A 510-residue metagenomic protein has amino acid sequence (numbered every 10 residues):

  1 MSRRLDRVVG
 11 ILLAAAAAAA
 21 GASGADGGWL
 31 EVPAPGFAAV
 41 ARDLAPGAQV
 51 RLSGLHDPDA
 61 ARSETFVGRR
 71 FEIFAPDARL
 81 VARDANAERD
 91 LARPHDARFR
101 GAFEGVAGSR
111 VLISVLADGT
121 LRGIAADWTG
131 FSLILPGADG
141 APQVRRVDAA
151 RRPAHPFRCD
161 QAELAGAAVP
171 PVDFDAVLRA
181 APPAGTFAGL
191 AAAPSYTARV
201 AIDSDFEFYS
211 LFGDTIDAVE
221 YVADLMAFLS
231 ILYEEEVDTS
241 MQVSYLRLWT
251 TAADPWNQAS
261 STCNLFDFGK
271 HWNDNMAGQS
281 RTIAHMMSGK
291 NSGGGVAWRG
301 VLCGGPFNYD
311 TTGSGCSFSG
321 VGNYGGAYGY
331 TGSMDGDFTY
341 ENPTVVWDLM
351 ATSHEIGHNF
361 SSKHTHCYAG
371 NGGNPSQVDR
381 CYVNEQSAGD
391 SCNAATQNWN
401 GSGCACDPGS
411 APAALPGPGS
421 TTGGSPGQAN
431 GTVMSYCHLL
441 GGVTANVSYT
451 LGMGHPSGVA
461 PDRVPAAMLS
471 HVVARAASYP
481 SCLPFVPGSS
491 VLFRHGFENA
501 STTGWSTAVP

Functional and structural regions predicted by a protein language model:
M1-V9: Bacterial N-terminal signal peptides that target proteins for export
V9-A18: Bacterial N-terminal signal peptides
A22-G137: N-terminal prosegments of processed precursors
A25-A41, V144-G320: Fold-level signature of zinc-dependent metallopeptidase catalytic domains
S244-D267, V296, G305-T450: The catalytic-center signature of Zn2+-dependent metalloproteases
M350, G454-S490: A recurrent domain-boundary module in secreted/ectodomain proteins
S490-T503: Extracellular carbohydrate-recognition regions
T502-P510: Extracellular glycan-recognition surfaces and repeat-rich motifs
